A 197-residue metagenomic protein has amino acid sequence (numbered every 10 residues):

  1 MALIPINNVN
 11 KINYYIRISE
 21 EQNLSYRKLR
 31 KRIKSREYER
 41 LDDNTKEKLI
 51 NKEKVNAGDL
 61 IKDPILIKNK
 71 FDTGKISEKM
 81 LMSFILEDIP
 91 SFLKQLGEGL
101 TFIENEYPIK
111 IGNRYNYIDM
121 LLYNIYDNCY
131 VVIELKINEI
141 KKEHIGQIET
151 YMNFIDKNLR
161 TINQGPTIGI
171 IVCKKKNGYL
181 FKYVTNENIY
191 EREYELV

Functional and structural regions predicted by a protein language model:
M1-V197: Charged, terminal alpha-helix-loop-beta segments that serve as non-catalytic nucleic-acid engagement and/or assembly
